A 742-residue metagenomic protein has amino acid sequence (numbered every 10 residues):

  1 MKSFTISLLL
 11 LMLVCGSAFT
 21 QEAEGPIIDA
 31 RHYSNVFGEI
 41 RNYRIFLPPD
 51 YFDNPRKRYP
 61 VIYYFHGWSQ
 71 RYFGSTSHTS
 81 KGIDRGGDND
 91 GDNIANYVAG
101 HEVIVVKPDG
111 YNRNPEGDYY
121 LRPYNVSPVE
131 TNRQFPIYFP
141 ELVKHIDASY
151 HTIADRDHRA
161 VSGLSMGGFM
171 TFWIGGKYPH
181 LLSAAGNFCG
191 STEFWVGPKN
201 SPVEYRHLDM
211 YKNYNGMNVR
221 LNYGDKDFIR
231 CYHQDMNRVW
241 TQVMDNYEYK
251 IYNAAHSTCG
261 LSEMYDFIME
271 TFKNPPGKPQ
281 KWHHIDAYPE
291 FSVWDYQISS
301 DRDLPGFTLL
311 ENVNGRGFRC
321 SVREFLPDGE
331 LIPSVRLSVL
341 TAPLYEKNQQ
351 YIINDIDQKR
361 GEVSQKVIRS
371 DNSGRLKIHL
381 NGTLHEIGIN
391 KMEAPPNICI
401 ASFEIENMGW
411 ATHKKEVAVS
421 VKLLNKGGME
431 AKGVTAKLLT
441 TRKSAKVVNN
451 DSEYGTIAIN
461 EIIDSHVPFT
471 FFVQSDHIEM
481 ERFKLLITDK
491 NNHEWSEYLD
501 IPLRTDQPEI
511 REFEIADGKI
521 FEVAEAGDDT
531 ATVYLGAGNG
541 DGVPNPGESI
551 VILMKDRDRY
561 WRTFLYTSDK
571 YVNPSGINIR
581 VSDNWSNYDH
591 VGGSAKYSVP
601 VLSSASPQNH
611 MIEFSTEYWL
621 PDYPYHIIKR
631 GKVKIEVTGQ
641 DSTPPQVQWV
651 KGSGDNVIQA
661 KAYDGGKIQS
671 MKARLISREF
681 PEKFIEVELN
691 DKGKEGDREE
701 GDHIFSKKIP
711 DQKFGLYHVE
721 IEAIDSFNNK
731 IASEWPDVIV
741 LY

Functional and structural regions predicted by a protein language model:
Q21-D328, I332-P333: Non-catalytic cap/lid and distal C-terminal segments of serine-dependent acyl enzymes
R41, G428-V434, N545-G547, V551 (+3 more regions): Short acidic/proline- and small/hydrophobic-mixed sequence motifs that coincide with surface turns and coil-to-beta
D227, L423-G427, D489, D556-D558 (+3 more regions): Extracellular acidic, Ser/Thr/Pro-rich low-complexity tracts
D371-N397: C-terminal beta-strand-rich structural cap/linker in extracellular carbohydrate-active enzymes
P395-F403, H466, T470-R511, L602-I635: Terminal connector regions
H413-M429, P546-R559, N656-K661: Short beta-strand elements of extracellular/lumenal beta-sandwich folds
L424-A445, S452, K555-S582, S615-Y618 (+1 more regions): Short acidic, flexible loop segments centered on an aromatic residue
K446-D476, N573-A605: Intrinsically disordered, low-complexity Pro/Gly/Ser/Thr-rich segments with frequent PxxP/GP/PP motifs and embedded
